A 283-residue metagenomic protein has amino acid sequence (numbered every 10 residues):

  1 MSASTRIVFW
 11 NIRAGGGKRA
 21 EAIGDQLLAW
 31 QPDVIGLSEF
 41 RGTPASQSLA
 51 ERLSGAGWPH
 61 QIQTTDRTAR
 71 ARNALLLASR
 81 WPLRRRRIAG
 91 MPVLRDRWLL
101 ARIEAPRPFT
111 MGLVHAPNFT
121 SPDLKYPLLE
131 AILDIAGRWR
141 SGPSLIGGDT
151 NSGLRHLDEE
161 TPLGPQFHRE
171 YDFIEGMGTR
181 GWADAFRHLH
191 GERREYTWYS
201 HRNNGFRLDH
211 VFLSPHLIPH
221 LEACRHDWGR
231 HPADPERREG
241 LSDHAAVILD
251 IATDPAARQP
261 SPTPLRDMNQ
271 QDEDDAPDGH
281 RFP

Functional and structural regions predicted by a protein language model:
M1-L53, A69-N73, A257-P283: N-terminal, active-site-proximal structural segment of metallo-dependent hydrolase catalytic domains
R6-I12, I23-S46, M111, I132-E160 (+3 more regions): Active-site beta-strand/loop signature of hydrolases that rely on acidic residues for catalysis
A14-R19, G42-S46, R70, F119-S121 (+3 more regions): Active-site environment of divalent metal-dependent phosphoester hydrolases
G16-A20, M91-P92, K125-Y126: A conditional alpha-helix N-cap/helix-loop micro-motif detector
E39-P117: Structured beta-strand-rich core segments of catalytic domains in phosphoester-bond hydrolases
R85-A89, R138, R155-P283: Metal-dependent phosphoester-hydrolase catalytic domains
V114-P127, L157-L163: Surface-exposed cleft-lining segments at the edges of enzyme active sites
K125-L133, P165-Y171: Charged helix-capping and loop-helix junction motifs
